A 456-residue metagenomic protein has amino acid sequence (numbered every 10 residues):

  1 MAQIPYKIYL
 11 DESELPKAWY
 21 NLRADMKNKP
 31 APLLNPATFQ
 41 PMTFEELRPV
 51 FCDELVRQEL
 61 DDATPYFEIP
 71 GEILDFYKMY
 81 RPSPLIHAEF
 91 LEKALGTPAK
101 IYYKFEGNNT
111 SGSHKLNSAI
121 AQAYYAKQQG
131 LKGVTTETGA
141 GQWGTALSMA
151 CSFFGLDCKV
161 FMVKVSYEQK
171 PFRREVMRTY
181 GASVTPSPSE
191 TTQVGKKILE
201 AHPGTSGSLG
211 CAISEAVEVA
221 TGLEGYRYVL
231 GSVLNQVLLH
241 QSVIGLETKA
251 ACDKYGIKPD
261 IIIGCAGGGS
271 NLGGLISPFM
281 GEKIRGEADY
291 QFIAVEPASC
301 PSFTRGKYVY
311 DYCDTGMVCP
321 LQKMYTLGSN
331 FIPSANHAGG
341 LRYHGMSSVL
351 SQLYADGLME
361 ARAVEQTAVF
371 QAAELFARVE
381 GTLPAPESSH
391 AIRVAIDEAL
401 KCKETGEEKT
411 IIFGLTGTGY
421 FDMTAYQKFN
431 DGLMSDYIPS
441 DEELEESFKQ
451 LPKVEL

Functional and structural regions predicted by a protein language model:
A2-L131: Positively charged, low-complexity intrinsically disordered leader regions
Y66-E68, I198-Q236, I244, G256 (+2 more regions): Active-site/ligand-binding loops adjacent to catalytic centers
P84, Y103, K115, Q122 (+11 more regions): Buried hydrophobic positions in well-ordered alpha/beta secondary-structure cores of metabolic enzymes
F105-L116, V134-G144, L234, I263-G268 (+4 more regions): Active-site nucleophile and cofactor-binding loops and adjacent substrate-binding regions of central metabolic enzymes
S118, A126-V165, K258-L272, F292 (+1 more regions): A short, small-residue-rich loop immediately preceding and capping a beta-strand
A121-L131, T145-D157, R178-T179, I276-G286 (+1 more regions): Alpha-helix C-terminal capping segments
T135, W143-S206, S302-D314, M423-D431: Active-site-proximal loop->helix
A266-G274, Q366-G432: Claisen-condensing/thiolase-fold acyl-transfer catalytic domains that form or cleave C-C bonds in fatty acid
